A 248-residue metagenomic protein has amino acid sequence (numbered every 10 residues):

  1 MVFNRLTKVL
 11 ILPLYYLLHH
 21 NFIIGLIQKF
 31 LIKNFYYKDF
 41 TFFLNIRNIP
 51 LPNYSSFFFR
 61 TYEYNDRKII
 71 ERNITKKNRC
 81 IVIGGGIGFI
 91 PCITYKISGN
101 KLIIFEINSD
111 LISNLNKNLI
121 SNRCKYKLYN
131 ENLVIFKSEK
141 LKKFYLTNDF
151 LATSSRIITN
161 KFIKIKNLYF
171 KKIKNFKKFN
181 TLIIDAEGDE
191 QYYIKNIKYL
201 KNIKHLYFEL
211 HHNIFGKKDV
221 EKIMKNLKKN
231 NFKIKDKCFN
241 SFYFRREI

Functional and structural regions predicted by a protein language model:
M1-C124, N175, D219, I223 (+1 more regions): S-adenosyl-L-methionine
D39-R67, I135-K174: Glycine-rich adenosyl-binding loop in Rossmann-like folds that engage adenosine-containing cofactors
P91, I112, S138, E190-Y193: Short, well-ordered alpha-helical microsegments
T94, L115, F144, Y193-I197: Hydrophobic packing residues within well-ordered alpha-helices of enzyme cores
S98, I103-I104, K171-I248: Conserved acidic-Pro-Pro-aromatic motif
I120-N122, F144-F150, L200-K201, M224-N226: Short, hinge-like loop/turn segments at secondary-structure boundaries
K125-N132: Conserved SAM-binding strand-loop segment of SAM-dependent methyltransferases
N132-K137, D185: Conserved acidic residues
